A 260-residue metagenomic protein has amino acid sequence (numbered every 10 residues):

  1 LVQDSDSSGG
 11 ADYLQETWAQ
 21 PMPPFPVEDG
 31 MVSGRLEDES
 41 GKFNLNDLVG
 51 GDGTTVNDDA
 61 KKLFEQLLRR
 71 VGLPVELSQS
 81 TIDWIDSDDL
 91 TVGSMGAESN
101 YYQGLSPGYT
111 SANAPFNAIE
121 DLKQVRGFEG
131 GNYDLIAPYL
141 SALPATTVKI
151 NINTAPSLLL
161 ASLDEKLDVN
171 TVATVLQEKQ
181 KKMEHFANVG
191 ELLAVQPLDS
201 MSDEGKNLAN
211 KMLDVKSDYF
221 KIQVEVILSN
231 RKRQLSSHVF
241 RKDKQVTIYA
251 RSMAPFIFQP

Functional and structural regions predicted by a protein language model:
L1-P260: Compositionally biased linear targeting/interaction segments
